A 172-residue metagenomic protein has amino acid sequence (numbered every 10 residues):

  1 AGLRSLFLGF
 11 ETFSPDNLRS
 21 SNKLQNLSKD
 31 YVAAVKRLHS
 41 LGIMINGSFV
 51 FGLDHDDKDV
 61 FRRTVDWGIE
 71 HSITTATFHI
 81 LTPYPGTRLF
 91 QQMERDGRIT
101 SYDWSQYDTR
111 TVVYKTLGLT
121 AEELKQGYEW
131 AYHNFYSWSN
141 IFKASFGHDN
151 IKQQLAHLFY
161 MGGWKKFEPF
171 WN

Functional and structural regions predicted by a protein language model:
A1-K152: A structural motif corresponding to the C-terminal lobe/cap of the Radical SAM core domain
S139-N172: Membrane-proximal basic amphipathic "stem/tether" segments
